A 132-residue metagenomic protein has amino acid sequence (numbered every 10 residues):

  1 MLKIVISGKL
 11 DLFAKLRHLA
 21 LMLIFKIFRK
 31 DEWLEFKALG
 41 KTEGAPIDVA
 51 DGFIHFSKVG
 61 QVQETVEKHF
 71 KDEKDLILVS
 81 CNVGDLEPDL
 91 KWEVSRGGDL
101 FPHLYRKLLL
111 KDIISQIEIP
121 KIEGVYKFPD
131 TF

Functional and structural regions predicted by a protein language model:
M1-L21: N-terminal amphipathic/basic-hydrophobic helices that include classical n-h-c signal peptides and signal-anchor
M22-F132: Conserved, structured core segments of small domains
